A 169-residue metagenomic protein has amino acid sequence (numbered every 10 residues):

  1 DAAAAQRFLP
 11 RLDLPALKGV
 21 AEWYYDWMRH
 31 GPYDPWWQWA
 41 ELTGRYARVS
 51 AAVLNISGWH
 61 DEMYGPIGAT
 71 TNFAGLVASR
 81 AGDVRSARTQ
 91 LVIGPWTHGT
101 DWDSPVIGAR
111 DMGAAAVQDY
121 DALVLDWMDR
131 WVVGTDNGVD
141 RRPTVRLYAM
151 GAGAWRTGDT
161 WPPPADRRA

Functional and structural regions predicted by a protein language model:
D1-G19: Core domains of carbohydrate- and sulfate-ester-processing enzymes
A5-Q6, E41-R45: Short hydrophobic/aromatic-rich motifs at helix boundaries and adjacent loops
E22, D26, G31-Y33, Q38 (+5 more regions): Alpha/beta-hydrolase-fold serine-hydrolase catalytic core, especially in secreted/extracellular enzymes
